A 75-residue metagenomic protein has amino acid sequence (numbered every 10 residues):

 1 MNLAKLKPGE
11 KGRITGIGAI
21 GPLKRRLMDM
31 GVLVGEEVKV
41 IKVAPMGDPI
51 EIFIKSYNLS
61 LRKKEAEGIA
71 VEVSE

Functional and structural regions predicted by a protein language model:
N2, R26-M28, V40: Short, conserved secondary-structure segments in the cores of folded domains
A4, K39, V71-E75: Extended, low-hydrophobicity, polar/charged segments
E10-L23: Short, structured beta-strand/loop micro-motifs enriched in basic residues and often containing a Trp
I14, V38-V40: Conserved hydrophobic positions within beta-strands
L23-R26, E36: Short alpha-helix capping/helix-loop boundary micro-motifs
A44-E75: C-terminal structural segments of small proteins and small subunits
